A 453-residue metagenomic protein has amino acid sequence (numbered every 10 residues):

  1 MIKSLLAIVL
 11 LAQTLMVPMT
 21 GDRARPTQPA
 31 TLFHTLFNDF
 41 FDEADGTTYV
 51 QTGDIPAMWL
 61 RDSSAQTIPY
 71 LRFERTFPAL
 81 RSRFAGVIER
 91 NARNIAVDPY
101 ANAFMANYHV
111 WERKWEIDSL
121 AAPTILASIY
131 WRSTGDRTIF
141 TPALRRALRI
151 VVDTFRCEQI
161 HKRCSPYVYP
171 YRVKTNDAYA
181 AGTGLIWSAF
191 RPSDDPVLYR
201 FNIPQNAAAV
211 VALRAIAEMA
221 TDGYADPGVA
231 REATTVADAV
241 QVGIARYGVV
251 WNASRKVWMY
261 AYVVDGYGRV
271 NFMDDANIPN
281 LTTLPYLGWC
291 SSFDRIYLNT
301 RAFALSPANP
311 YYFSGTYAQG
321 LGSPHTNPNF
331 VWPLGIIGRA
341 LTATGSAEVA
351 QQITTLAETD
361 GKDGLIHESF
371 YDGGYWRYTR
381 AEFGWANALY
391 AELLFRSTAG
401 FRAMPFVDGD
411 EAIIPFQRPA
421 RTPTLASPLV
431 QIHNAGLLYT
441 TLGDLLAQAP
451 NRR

Functional and structural regions predicted by a protein language model:
M1-I8: Sec-dependent signal peptide recognition, specifically the positively charged N-region followed immediately by
L10-T14: Hydrophobic core
L15-R61, G86, N434-L445: Low-complexity, Ser/Thr/Pro/Gly-enriched N-terminal "stalk/linker" regions
M16-R23, A65-P78, A122-R137, A207-A225 (+3 more regions): Well-ordered alpha-helical scaffold segments within catalytic/enzyme domains
R25-H34, T67, L71, R81-I95 (+9 more regions): Hydrophobic core segments within long, regular secondary-structure runs in both alpha- and beta-rich folds
P56-F84, I88-Y171, A381-T398: Aromatic-rich carbohydrate-recognition surfaces in CAZymes
L60, A96-Y100, V152-V210, D222-W332: Extended ligand-binding clefts on enzyme/binding-domain cores
G228-G268, S291-L389, F395-L446: Non-catalytic carbohydrate-binding regions of carbohydrate-active enzymes
